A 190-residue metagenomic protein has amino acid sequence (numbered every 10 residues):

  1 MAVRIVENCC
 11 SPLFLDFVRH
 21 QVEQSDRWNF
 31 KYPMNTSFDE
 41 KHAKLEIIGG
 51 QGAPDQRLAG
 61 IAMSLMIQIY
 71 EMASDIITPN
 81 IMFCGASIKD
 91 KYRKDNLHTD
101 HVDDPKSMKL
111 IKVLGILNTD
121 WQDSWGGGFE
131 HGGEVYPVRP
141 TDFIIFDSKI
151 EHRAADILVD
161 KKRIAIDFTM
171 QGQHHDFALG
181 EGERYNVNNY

Functional and structural regions predicted by a protein language model:
M1-T78, R184-N189: Non-heme Fe(II)/2-oxoglutarate
M63, S74-N188: Catalytic core of non-heme Fe(II) oxygenases with the double-stranded beta-helix
